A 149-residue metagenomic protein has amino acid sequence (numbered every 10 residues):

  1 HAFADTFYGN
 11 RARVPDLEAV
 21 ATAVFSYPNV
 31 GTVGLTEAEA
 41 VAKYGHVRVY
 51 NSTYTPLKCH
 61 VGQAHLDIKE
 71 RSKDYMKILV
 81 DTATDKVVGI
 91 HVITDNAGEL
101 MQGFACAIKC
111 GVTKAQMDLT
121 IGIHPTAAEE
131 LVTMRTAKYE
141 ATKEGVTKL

Functional and structural regions predicted by a protein language model:
H1-A4, A21, T36-E37: A general structural signal for well-ordered alpha-helical packing
H1-L17, D85, T126-A127: Rossmann-like dinucleotide/flavin-binding elements
A12-N29: Flexible, acidic loop-helix segments that line cofactor/substrate-binding pockets
F25-T36, V41-L149: Flexible, glycine-rich terminal cap/loop adjacent to redox cofactors in electron-transfer oxidoreductases
